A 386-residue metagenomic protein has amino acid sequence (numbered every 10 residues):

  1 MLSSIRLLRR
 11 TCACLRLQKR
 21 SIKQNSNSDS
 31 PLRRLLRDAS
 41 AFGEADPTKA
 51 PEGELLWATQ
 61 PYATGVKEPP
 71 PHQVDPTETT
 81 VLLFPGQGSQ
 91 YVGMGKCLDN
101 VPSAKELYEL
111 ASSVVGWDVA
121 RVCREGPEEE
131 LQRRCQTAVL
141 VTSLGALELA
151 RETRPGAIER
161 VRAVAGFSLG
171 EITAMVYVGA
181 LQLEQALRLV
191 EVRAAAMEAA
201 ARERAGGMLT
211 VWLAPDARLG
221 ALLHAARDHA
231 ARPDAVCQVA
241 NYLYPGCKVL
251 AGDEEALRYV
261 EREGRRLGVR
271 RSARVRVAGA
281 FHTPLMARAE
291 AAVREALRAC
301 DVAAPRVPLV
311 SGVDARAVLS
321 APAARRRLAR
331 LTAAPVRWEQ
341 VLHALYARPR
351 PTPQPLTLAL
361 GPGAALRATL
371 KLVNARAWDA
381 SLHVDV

Functional and structural regions predicted by a protein language model:
L2, R10, R16-A225, L356-V386: FabD-like malonyl-/acyl-CoA
E68-V74, R151, G264-R265, V341-A347: Short, hydrophobic/aliphatic alpha-helical segments
G88, V178-T332: Alpha/beta catalytic cores of group-transfer enzymes, especially the acyltransferase/condensing modules of polyketide
V141-T142, A256, A292, R337: Charged catalytic carboxylate motif
E159, A304, T352: Structured loop/turn residues at beta-strand edges in well-structured enzyme cores
E295, A333-T352: A short, acidic, amphipathic alpha-helical segment used as a generic capping/interface helix at domain edges
V318, P335, L382-V386: NAD(P)-dependent dehydrogenase/reductase Rossmann-like domain
